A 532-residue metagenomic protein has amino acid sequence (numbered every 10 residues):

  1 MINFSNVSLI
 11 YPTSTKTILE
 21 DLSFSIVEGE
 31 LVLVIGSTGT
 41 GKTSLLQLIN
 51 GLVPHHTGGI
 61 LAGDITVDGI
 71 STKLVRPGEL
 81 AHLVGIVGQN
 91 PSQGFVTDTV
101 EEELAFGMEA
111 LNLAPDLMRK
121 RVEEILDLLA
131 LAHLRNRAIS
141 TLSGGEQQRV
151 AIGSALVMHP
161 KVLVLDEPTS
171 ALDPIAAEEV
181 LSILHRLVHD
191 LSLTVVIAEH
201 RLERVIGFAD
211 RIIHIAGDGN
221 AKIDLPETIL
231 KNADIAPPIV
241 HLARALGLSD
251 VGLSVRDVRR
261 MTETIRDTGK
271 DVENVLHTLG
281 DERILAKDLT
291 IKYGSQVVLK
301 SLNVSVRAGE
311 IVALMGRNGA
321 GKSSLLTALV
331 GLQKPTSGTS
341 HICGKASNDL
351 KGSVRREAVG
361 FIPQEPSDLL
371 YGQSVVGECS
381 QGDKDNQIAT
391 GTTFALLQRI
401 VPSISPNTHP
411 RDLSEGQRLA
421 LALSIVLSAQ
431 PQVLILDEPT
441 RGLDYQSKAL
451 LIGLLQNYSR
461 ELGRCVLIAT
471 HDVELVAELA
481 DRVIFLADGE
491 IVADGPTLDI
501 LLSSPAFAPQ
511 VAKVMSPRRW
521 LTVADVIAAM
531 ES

Functional and structural regions predicted by a protein language model:
N50, V330: Helix-to-loop junction immediately C-terminal to a conserved catalytic motif
G58-I70, G338-A346, R355: Conserved ABC transporter NBD signature motif
D116-L134, I388-S405: Conserved ABC ATPase "signature" region
L163-D166, L434-D437: Catalytic Walker B motif of ABC-type/P-loop ATPase nucleotide-binding domains
E199-H200, T470-H471: H-loop/switch region of ABC-family ATPase nucleotide-binding domains
K231-E282, F507-S532: ABC ATPase nucleotide-binding domains
